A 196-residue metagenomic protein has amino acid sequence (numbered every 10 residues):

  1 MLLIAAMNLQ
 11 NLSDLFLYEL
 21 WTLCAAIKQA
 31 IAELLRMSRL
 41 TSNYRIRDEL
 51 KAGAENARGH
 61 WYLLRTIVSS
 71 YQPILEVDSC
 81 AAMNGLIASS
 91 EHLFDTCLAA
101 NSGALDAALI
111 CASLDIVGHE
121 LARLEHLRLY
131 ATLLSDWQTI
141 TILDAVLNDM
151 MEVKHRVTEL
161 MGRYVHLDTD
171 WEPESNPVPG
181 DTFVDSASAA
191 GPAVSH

Functional and structural regions predicted by a protein language model:
L2-H196: Amphipathic alpha-helical hairpins
